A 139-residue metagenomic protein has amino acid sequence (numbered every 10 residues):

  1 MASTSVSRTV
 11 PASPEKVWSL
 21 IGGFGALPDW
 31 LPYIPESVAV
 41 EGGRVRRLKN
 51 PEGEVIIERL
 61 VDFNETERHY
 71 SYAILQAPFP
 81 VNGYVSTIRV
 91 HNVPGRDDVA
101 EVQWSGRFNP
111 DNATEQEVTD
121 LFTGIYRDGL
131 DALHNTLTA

Functional and structural regions predicted by a protein language model:
M1-E41: Hydrophobic ligand-binding cavity/cleft-lining segments
S3-S7, G43-V45, V55, H69 (+2 more regions): Intrinsic-disorder/low-complexity, polar/charged segments enriched in Ser/Thr/Lys/Arg/Asp/Glu/Gln
V10-A12, N50, P110: Short beta-strand-to-loop capping motifs
P11-P14, D62-T66, V90-E101: A short, structured loop/turn motif at beta-sheet edges
P28-P80, H91, D128, T136-A139: Glycine-rich portal/gate segments that line the openings of hydrophobic small-molecule binding cavities
L75-D128, L133-N135: Beta-strand/loop substructures that line and gate deep hydrophobic ligand-binding cavities in soluble
